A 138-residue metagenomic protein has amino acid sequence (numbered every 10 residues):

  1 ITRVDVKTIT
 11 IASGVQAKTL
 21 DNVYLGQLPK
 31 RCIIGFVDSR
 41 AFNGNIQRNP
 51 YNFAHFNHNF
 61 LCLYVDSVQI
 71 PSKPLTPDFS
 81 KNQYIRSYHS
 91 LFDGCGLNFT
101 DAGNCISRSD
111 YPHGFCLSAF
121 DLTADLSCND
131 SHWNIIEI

Functional and structural regions predicted by a protein language model:
I1-I138: Flexible assembly/topogenesis modules
